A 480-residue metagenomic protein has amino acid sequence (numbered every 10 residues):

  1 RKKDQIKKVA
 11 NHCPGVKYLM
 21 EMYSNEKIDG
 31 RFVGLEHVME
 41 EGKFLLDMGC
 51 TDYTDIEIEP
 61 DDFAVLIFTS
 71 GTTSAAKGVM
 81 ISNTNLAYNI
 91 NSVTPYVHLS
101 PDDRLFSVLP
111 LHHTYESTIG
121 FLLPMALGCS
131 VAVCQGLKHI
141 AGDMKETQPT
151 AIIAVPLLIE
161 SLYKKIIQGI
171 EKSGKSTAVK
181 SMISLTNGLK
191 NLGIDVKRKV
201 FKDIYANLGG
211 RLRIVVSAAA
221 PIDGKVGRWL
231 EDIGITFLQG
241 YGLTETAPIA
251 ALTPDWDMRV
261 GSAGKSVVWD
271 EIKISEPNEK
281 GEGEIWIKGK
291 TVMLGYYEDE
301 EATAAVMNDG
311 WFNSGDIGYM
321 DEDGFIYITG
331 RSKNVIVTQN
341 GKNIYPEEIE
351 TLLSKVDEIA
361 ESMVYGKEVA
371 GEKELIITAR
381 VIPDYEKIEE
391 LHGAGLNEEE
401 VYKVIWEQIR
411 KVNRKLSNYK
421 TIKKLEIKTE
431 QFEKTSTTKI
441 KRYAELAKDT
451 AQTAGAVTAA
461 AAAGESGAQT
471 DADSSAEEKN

Functional and structural regions predicted by a protein language model:
R1, G289, L294-G295, I317-N418: AMP-binding/adenylate-forming catalytic core of the ANL superfamily
R1-E41, L375: Structural core segment of the AMP-binding/adenylate-forming
E21, K43-F68, A75, H98-R104: Conserved pre-ATP/AMP-binding loop-to-beta segment of ANL
F63, T69-T72, L105, P110 (+5 more regions): Conserved S/T- and glycine-rich ATP-binding loop of Class I adenylate-forming
A64-I90: Conserved AMP-binding A3 loop
A87-R104, L111-K202: Conserved AMP-binding/adenylation subdomain of ANL enzymes
I152, V196, V200-I326, S332-V335 (+1 more regions): Conserved AMP-binding/adenylate-forming
M363-E368, T378, W406-G467: Conserved C-terminal "lid"/linker of ANL adenylate-forming enzymes
